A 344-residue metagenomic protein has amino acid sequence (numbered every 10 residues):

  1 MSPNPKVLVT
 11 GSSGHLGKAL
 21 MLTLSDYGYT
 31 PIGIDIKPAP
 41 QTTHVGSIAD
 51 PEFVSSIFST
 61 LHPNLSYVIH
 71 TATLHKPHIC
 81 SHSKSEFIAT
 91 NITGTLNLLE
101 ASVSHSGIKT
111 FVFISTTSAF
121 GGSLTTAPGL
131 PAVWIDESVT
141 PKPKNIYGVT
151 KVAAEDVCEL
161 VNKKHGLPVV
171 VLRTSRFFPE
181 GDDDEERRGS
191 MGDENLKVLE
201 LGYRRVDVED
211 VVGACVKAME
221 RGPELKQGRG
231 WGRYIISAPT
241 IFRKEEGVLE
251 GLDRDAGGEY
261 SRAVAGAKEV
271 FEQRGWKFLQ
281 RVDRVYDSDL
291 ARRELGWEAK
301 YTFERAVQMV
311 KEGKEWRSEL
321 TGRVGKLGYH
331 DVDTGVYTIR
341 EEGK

Functional and structural regions predicted by a protein language model:
P3-Y27: N-terminal Rossmann NAD(P)H-binding glycine-rich loop of SDR-like oxidoreductase domains
T30, P40, I48-I92: NAD(P)H-binding glycine-rich loop region in Rossmannoid oxidoreductase-like domains and their noncatalytic homologs
I88-T95, V112-S118, T150-K151, R204: Short alpha-helix in the Rossmann-fold core of NAD(P)-dependent oxidoreductases
A89, T125-V169: Catalytic helix-loop patch of NAD(P)-dependent Rossmann-fold dehydrogenases
N97-K144: Conserved Rossmann-fold NAD(P)-dependent oxidoreductase catalytic core, especially the SDR/UDP-sugar
F120-G121, I146, K164-R188: Flexible, glycine-rich beta-alpha linker
E180, E185-N195, L201-Y234: Alpha-helical substrate-binding/gating segment
A214-D283, S288, R293-E294, T321-G322 (+1 more regions): Mid/C-terminal beta-alpha module of Rossmann-like enzyme folds, strongest in SDR-family dehydrogenases/epimerases
